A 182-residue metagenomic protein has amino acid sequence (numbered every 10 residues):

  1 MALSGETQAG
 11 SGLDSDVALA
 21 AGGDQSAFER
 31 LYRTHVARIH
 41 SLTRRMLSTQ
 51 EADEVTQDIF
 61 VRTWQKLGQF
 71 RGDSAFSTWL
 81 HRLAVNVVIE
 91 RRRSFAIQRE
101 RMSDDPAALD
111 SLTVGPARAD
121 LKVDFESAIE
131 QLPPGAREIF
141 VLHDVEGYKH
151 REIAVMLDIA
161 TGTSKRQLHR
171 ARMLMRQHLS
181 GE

Functional and structural regions predicted by a protein language model:
L3-S4, R99, D105-E130: Acidic, proline/glycine-rich intrinsically disordered inter-domain spacer in sigma factors
L3-T7, A21-E29, H40-D58, T161: Short, charged helix-capping/linker segments at alpha-helix termini
A21-G22, M46-T49, D58-A75, S94-I97: Sigma70-family region 2
Y32-Q50, K66, I129, L174: Amphipathic, Lys/Arg- and hydrophobic-enriched alpha-helical face
E54-V61, S74-N86: Structural recognition of an alpha-helix C-terminal capping motif at a helix-to-coil junction
G68-G72, R82-S103, A117-R118: Arg/Lys-rich amphipathic alpha helix in sigma70-family domain 2
V85, I89, A136, L157-G181: DNA-recognition helix of helix-turn-helix
E130, P134-E138, E146-T163: Helix-turn-helix DNA-binding module
